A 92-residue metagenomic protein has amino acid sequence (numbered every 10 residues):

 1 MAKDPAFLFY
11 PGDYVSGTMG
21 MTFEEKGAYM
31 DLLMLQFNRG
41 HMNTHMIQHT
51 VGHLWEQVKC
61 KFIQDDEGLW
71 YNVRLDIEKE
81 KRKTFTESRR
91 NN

Functional and structural regions predicted by a protein language model:
M1-N92: Detector for short helical micro-motifs
